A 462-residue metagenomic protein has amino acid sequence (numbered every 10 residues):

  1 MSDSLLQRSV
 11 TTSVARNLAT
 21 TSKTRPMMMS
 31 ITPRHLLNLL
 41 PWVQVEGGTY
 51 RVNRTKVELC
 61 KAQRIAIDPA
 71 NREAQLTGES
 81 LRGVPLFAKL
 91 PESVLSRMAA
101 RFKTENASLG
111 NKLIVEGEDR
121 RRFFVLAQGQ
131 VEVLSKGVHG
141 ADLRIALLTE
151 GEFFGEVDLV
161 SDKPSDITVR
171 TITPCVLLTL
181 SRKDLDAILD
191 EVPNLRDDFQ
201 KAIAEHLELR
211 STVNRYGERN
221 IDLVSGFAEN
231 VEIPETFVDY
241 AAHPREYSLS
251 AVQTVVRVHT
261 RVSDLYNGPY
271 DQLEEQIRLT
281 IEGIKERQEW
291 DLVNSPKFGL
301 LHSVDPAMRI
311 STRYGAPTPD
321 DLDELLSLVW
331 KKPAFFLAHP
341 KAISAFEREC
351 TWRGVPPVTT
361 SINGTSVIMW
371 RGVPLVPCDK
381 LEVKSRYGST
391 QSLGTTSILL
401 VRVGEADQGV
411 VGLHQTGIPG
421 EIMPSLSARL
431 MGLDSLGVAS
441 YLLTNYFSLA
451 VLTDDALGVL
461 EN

Functional and structural regions predicted by a protein language model:
M1-E232, Y441: Cytosolic regulatory regions built on CNB/CRP/Popeye-like sensor folds
S108-L109, R121, V131, A146-T149 (+3 more regions): Conserved mid-sequence domains
R120-R122, K331-A334, T396: Short, surface-exposed beta-edge/turn micro-motifs
S181-D184, L337-A342, V401-R402, T453: Helix N-cap / beta->alpha transition motif
L207-V262, D271-L273: Acidic/polar, low-complexity extended loops/arms that serve as protein-protein interfaces in large oligomeric shells
Q253-K332: Alpha-helical scaffold segments that mediate packing/assembly in large oligomeric complexes
V304-I368: Extended, solvent-exposed, turn-rich assembly/linker loops in the middle of proteins
V358-N462: Sequence/fold signature of self-assembling virion shell proteins
